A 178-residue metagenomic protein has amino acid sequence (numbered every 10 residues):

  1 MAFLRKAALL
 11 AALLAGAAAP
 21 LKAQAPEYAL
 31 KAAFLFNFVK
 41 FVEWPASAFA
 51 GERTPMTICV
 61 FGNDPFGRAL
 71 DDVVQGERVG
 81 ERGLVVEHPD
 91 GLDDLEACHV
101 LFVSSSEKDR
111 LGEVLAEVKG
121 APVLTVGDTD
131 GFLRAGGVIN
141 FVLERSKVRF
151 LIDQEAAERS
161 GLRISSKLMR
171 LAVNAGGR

Functional and structural regions predicted by a protein language model:
A2-A11, A17-R178: Short hydrophobic alpha-helices and adjacent helix-cap/hinge residues
